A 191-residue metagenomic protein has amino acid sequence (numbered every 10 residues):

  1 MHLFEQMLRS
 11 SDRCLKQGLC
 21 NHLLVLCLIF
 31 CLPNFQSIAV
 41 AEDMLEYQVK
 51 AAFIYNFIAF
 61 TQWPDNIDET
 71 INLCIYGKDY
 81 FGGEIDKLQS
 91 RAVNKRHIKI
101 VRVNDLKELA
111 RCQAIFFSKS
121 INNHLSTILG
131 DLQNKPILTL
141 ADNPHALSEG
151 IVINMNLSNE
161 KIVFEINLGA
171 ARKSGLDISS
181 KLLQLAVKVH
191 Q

Functional and structural regions predicted by a protein language model:
H2-L26, Q36-Q191: Short hydrophobic alpha-helices and adjacent helix-cap/hinge residues
I29: Accessory carbohydrate-binding/adhesion or oligomerization-edge regions at the termini of glycan-active proteins
